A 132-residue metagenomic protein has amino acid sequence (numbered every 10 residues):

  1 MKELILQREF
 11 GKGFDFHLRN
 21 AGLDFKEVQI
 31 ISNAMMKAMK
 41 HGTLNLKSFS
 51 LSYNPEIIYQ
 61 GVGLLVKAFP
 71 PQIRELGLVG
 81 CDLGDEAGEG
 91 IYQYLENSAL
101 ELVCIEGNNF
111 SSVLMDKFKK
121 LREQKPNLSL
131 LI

Functional and structural regions predicted by a protein language model:
M1-I132: Leucine-rich tandem repeat or coiled-coil scaffolds
